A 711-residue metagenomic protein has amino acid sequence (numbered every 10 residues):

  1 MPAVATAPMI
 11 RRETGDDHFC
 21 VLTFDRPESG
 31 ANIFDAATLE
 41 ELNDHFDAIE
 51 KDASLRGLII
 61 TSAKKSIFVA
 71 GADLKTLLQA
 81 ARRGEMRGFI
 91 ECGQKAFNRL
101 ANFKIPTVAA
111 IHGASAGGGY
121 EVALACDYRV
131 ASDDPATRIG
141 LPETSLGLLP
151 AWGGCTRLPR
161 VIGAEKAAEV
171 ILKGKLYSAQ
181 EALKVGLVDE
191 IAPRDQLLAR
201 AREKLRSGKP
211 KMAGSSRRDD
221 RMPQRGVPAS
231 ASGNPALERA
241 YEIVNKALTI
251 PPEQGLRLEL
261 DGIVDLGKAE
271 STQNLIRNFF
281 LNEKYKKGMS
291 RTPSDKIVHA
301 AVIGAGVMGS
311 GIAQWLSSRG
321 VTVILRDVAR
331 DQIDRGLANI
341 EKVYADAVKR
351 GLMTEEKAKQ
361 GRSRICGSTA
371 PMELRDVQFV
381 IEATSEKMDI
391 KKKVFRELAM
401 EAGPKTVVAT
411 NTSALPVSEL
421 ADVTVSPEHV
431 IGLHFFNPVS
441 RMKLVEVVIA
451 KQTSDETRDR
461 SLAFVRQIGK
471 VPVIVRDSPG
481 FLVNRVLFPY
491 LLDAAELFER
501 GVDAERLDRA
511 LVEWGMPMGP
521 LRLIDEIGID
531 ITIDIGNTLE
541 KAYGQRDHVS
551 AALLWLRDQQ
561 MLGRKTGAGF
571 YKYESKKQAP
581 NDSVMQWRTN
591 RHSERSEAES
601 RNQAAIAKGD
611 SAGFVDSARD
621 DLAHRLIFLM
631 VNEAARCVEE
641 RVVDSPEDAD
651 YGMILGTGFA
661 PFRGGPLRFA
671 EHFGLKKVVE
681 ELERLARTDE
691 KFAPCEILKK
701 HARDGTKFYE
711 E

Functional and structural regions predicted by a protein language model:
M1-T61, N98: Conserved CoA-thioester-binding segment of acyl-CoA-metabolizing enzymes
I10-G15, D25, A80-A81, F89-E91 (+7 more regions): N-terminal glycine-rich phosphate-binding loop for ADP-containing cofactors
S62-A96, S115, S145-G147: Glycine- (often His-adjacent) and acidic-residue-rich active-site loop that binds/positions the CoA thioester
F97-A109: Conserved catalytic cysteine-centered active-site region of acyl-thioester-dependent Claisen-condensing enzymes
A109, G113-G119: Gly/Ser-rich catalytic serine loop of serine hydrolases
D133-T137: Short glycine-rich donor-binding/catalytic loop of glycosyltransferases that coordinates the nucleotide-sugar
E594-E597, K608-G613, R619: Short Gly/Ser/Thr- and charged-rich N-terminal loops/segments that act as flexible capping/hinge elements
